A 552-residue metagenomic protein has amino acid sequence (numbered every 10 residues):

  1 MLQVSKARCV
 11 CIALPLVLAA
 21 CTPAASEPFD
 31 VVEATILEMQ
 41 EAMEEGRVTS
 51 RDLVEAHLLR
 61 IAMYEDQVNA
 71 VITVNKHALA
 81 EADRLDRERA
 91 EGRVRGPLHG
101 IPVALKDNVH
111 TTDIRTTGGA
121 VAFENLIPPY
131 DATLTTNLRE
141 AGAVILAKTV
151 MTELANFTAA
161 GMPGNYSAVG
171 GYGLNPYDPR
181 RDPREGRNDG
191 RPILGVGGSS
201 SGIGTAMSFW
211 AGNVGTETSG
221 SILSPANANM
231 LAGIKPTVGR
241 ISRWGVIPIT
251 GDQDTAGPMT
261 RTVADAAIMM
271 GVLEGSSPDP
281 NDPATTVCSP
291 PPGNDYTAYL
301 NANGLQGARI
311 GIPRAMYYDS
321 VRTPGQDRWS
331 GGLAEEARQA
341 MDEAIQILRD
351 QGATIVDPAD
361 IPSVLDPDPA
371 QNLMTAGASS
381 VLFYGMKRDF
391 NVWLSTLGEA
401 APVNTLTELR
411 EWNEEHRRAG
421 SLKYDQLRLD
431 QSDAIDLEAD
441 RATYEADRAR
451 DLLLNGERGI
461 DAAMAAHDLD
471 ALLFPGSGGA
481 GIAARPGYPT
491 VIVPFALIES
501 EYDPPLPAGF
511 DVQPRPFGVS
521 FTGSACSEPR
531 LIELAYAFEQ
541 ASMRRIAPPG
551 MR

Functional and structural regions predicted by a protein language model:
V4-P15, C21-D83, A90, Y317 (+4 more regions): An N-terminal boundary/leader segment
E41-V48, L58-D66, K76-L79, D83-E91 (+11 more regions): Sec-exported extracytoplasmic/periplasmic mature domains
G46, G100, E140, G186 (+2 more regions): Glycine-rich, small-residue loops and helix-cap segments that act as flexible hinges at active-site edges
T49-R51, Q67-V68, V94, H99-I101 (+9 more regions): Loop/turn elements at helix/coil->beta-strand transitions in domains of secreted/extracellular proteins
V54, D83, D295-N301, G332-D360 (+4 more regions): Acyltransferase
M63, E140, V144, A206-S320 (+4 more regions): Structural helix-boundary/capping segments
H99-D254, N281-V287, P313-A315, D319-S320 (+2 more regions): Short glycine/serine-rich loop/turn segments
H99-G118, Y299, G304-Q326, G377-N455 (+1 more regions): Short helix-loop capping/hinge segments that flank enzyme active sites or metal/cofactor-binding pockets
